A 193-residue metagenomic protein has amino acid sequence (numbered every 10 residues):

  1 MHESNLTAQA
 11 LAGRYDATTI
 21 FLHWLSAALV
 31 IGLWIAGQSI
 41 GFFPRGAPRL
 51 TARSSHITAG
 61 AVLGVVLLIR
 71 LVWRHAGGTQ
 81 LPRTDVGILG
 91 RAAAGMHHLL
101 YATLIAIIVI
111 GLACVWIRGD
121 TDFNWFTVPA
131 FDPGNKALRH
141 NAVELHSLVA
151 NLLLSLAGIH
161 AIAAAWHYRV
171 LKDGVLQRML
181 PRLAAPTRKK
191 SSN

Functional and structural regions predicted by a protein language model:
M1-N193: Membrane-embedded alpha-helical bundles that constitute the cytochrome b-like, heme-associated redox core of multi-pass
